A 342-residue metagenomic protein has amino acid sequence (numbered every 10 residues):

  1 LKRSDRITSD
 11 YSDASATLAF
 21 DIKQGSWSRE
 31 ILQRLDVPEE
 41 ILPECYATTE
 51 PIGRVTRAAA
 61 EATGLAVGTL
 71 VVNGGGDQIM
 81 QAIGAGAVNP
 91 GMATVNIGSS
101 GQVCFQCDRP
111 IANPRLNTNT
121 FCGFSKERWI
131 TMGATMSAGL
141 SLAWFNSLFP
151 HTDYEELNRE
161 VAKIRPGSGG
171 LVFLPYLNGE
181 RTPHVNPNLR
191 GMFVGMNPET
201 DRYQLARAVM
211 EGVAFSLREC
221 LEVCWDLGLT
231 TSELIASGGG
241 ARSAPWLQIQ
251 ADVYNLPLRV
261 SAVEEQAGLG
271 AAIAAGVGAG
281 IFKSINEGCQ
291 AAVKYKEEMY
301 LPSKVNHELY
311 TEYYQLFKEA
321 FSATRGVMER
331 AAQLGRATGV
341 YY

Functional and structural regions predicted by a protein language model:
L1-S9, D13-A14, L18-D36, Y46 (+2 more regions): Active-site core segments that coordinate phosphate-bearing ligands/cofactors across diverse enzyme families
E40-L42: A conserved beta-strand/loop element that lines the FAD pocket in flavoprotein oxidoreductases
